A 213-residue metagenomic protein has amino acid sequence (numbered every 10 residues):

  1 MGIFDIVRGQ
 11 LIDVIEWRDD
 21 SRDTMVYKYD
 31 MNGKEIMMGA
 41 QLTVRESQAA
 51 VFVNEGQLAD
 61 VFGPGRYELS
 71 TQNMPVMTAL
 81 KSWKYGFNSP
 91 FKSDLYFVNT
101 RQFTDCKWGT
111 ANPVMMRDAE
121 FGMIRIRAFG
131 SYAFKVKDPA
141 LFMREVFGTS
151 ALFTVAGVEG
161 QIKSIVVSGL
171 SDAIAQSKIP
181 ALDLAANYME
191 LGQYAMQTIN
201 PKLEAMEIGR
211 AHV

Functional and structural regions predicted by a protein language model:
M1-R210: N-terminal hydrophobic membrane-entry segments
